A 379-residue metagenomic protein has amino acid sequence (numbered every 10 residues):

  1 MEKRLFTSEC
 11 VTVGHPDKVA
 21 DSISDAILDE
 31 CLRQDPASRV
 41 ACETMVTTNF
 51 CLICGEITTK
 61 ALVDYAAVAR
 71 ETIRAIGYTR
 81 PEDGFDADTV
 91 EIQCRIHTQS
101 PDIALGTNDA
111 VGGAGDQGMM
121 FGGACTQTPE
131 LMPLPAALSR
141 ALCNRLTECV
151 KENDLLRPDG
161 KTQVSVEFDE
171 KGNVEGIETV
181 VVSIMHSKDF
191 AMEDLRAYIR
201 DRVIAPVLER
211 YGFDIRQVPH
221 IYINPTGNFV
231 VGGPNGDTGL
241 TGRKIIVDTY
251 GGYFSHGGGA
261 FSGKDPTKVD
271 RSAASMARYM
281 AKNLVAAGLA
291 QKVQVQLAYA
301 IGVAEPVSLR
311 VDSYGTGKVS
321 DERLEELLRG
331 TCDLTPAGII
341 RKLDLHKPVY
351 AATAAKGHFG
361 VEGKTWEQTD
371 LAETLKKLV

Functional and structural regions predicted by a protein language model:
M1-A41: N-terminal, positively charged regions that mediate nucleic acid binding
T7, A67, R74-V231, G360-L375: Glycine-rich, mobile lid/loop segments that gate access to catalytic sites or pores
V11, H15-A20, G113-Q127, V230-F254 (+2 more regions): Conserved phosphate/anionic-ligand binding catalytic regions in large, soluble enzymes, centered on
S38-C42, G160-V166, P219-I223, L289-A300: A short glycine-rich, hydrophobically flanked beta-strand micro-motif that places a catalytic Asp/Glu for divalent metal
A41-T59, I301-E305: Short, charge-patterned binding micro-sites
T47, K292, Y299-V379: Internal helix-turn-beta structural module
A191-L284: Glycine-rich anion/phosphate-binding loop at the beta-strand->alpha-helix junction
P206-Y211, K264-T267, A277, N283-V293 (+1 more regions): Flexible helix-coil linker/hinge segments at domain or subdomain boundaries
